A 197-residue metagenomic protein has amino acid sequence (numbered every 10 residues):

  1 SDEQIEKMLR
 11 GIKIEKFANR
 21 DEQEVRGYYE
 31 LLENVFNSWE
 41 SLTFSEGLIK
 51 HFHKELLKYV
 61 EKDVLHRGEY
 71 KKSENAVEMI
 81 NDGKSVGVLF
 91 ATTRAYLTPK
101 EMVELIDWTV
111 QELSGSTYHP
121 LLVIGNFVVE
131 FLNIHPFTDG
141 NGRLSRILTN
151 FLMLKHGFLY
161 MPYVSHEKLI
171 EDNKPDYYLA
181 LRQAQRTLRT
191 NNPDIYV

Functional and structural regions predicted by a protein language model:
S1-V197: FIC/Doc superfamily catalytic core
